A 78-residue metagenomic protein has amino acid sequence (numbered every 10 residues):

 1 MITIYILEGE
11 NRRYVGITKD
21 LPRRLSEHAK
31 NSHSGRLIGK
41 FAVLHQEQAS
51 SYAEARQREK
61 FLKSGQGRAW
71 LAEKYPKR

Functional and structural regions predicted by a protein language model:
M1-A42, Q46-R68, K74-R78: GIY-YIG nuclease catalytic motif and its immediate N-terminal context
